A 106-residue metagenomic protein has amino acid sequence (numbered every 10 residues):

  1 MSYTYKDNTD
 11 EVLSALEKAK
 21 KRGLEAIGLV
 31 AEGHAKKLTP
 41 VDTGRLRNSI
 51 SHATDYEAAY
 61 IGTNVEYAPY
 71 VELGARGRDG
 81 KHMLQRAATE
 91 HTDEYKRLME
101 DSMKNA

Functional and structural regions predicted by a protein language model:
M1-A106: Short, Lys/Arg-rich flexible segments
